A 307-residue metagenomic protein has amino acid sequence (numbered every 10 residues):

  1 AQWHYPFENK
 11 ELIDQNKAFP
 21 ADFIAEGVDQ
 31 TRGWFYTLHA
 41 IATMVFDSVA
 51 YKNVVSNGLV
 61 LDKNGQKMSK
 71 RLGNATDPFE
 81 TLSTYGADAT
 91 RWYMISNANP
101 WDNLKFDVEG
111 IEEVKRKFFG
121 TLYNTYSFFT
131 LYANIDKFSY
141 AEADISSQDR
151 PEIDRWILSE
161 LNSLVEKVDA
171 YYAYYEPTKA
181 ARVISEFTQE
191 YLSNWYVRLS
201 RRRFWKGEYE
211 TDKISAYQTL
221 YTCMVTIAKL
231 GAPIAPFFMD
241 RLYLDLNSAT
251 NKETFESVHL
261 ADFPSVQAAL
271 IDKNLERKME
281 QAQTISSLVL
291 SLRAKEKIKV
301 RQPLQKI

Functional and structural regions predicted by a protein language model:
A1-I135, Y140, I157-S200, F204 (+1 more regions): Structured secondary-structure scaffolds
I13, A294-R301: Short, flexible, solvent-exposed loop/turn segments with mixed acidic/basic and small polar residues
D22-I24, Q302-I307: Short hydrophobic beta-strand segments
D136-E166, R198-L288, E296, P303-Q305: Acidic, turn-prone loop/beta-hairpin segments
